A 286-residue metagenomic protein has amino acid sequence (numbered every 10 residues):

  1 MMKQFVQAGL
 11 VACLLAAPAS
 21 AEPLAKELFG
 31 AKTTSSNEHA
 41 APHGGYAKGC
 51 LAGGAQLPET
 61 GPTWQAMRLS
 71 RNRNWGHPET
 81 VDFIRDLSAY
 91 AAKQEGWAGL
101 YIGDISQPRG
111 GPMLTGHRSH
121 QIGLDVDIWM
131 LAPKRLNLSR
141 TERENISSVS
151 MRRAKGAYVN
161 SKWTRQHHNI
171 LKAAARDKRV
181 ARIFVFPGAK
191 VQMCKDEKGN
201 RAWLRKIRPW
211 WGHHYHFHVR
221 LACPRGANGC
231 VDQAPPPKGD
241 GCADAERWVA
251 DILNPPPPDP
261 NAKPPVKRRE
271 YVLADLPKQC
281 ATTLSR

Functional and structural regions predicted by a protein language model:
K3-V11: Sec-dependent signal peptide recognition, specifically the positively charged N-region followed immediately by
A16-P18: N-terminal signal peptide c-region/cleavage motif recognized by signal peptidases
A21-G30: Cleaved targeting-peptide boundary
A25, L138, E142-R286: Catalytic cores and adjacent binding grooves of peptidoglycan-active enzymes
G30-K32, F83-T115, R182-K206: Extended, low-complexity, intrinsically disordered C-terminal regulatory tails of eukaryotic serine/threonine kinases
S36-G103, W163-K172, D177-V180: Active-site acidic/histidine clusters and adjacent loop/turn architecture that either coordinate catalytic ions
G96-A98, I122-V126, R179, H213-F217: Envelope-exposed proteins and targeting segments
T115-P133: Short, surface-exposed glycine/acidic/tryptophan-bearing loops
